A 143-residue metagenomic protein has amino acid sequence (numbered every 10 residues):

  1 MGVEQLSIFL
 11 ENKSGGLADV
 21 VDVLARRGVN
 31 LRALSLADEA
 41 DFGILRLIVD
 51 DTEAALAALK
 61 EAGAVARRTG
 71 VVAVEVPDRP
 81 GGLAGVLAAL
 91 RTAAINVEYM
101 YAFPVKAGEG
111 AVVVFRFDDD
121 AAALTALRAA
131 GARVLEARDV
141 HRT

Functional and structural regions predicted by a protein language model:
M1-T143: A conserved regulatory-domain signal marking ACT and ACT-like small-molecule sensing domains and adjacent regulatory
